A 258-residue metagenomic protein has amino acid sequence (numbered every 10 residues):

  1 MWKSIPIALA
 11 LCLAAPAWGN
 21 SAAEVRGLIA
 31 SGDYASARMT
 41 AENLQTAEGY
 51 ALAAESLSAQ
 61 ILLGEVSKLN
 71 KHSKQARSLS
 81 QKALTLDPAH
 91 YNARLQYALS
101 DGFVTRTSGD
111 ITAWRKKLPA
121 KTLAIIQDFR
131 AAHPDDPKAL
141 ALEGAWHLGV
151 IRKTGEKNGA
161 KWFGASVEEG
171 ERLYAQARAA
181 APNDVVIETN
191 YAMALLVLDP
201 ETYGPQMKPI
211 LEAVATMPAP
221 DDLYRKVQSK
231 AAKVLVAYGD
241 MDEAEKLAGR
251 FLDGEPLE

Functional and structural regions predicted by a protein language model:
M1-S4: Positively charged n-region of N-terminal signal peptides that target proteins for export
P6-A14: Bacterial N-terminal signal peptides
A14-L63: N-terminal leader/linker segments that initiate helical-solenoid repeat arrays
G27-L28, E55-L86, Q96-D135, E143-A180 (+5 more regions): Short coil/linker segments at helix-helix boundaries
G32, P182, M207-K208, A232-V236 (+1 more regions): Alpha-helical protein-protein interaction modules
Q45-A47, A89, D135, N183: Short helix-capping/linker turns of helical repeat alpha-solenoids
M217-E258: Hydrophilic extracytoplasmic domains
